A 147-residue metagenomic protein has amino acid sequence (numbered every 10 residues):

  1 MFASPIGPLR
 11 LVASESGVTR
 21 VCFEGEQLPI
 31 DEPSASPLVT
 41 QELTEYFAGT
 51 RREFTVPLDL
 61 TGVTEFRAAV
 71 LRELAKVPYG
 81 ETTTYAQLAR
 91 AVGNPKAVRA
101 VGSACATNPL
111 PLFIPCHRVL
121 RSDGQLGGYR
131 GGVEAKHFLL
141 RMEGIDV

Functional and structural regions predicted by a protein language model:
M1-K96, G144-V147: Basic nucleic-acid-binding alpha-helical/helix-turn surface characteristic of O6-alkylguanine DNA
V56-L60, V101, L126-Y129: Short clusters of hydrophobic/aromatic residues that line enzyme substrate/ligand-binding pockets
P95-V98, L139: LysM (lysin motif) carbohydrate-binding repeats in extracellular/periplasmic proteins that recognize
V98-N108: Regulatory, non-catalytic segments
L112-V119: Short Lys/Arg-enriched helix C-cap and helix-to-coil transition segments that create basic nucleic-acid-contact patches
S122-V147: …primarily DNA-binding HTH/wHTH and HhH modules…
